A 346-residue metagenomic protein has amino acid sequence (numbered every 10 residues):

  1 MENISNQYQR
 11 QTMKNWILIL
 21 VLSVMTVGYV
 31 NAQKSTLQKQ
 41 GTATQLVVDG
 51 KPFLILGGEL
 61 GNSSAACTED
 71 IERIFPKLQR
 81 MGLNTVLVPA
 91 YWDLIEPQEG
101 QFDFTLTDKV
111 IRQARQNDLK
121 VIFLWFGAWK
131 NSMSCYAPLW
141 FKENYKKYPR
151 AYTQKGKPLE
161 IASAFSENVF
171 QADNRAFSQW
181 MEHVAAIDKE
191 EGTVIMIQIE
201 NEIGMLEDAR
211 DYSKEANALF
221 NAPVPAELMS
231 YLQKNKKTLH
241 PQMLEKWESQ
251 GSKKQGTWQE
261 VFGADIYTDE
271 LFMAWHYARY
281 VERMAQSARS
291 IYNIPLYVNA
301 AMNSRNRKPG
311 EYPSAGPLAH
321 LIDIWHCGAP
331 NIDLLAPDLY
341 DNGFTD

Functional and structural regions predicted by a protein language model:
I19-V27: Bacterial N-terminal signal peptides
A32-N84: N-terminal carbohydrate-binding accessory modules
G50, V86, A114, W180 (+3 more regions): Conserved, mostly hydrophobic/aromatic
I55-G57, T85, K120-I122, V194-Q198 (+2 more regions): Structural preference for beta-strand elements that scaffold enzyme active sites
G61-E69, D93-T105, N131, S304-A315 (+1 more regions): Acidic-and-aromatic substrate-binding clefts and catalytic sites of carbohydrate-active enzymes
S64-R80, P313-G328, F344-T345: Short, acidic/polar
D70-Y145, A278-I291: Aromatic-lined substrate-binding rim segments of carbohydrate-active enzymes
K147-I322: Polysaccharide-binding and catalytic clefts of secreted carbohydrate-active enzymes
